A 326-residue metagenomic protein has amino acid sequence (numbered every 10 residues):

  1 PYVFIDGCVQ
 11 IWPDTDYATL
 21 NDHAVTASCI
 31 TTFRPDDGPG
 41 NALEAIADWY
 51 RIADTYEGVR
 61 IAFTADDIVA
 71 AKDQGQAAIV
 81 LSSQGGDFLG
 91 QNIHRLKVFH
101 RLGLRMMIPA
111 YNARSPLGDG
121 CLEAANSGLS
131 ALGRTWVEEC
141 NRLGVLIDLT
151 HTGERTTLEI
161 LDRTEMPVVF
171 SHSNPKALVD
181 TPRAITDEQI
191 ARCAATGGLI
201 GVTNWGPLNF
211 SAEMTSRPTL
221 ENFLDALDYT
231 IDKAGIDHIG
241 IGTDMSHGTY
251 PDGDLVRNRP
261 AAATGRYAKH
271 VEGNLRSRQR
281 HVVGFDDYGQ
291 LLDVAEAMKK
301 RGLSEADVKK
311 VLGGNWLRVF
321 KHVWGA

Functional and structural regions predicted by a protein language model:
P1-N126, D180-A326: N-terminal hydrophobic targeting/anchoring segments and the immediately downstream early-domain regions of hydrolases
F4-I11, T152, F170-S173: Histidine-centered catalytic micro-motifs
A53-D54, N126-L143, I160-F170, K233 (+1 more regions): Alpha-helix-loop-beta-strand connector modules within alpha/beta enzyme cores
R60-I61, V145-H151: Catalytic beta/alpha-barrel core
N92-L96, G153-M166: Distinct, well-ordered alpha-helical segments
L143-V145, L158, M166-P167, V179 (+2 more regions): Phosphate/pyrophosphate-binding betaalpha-module
T164-N174, R259-G265: A short alpha/beta connector and helix-capping loop motif
